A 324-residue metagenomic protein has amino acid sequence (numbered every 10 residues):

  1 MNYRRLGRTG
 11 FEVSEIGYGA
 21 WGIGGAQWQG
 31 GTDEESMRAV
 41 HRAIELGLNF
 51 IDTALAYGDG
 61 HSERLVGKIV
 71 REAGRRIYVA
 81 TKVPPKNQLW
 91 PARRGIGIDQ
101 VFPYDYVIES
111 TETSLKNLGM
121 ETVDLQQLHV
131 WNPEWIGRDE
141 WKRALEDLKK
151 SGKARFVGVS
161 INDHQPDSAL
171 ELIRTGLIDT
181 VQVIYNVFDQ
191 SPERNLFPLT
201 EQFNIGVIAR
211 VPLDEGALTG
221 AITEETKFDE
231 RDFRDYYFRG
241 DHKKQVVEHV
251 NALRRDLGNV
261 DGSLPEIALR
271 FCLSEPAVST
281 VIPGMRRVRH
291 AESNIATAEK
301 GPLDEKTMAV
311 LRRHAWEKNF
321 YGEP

Functional and structural regions predicted by a protein language model:
M1-I77: N-terminal binding-site loop/beta-alpha segment at the start of enzyme catalytic domains that lines or forms
L6, Y18, S36, I51 (+11 more regions): Conserved, mostly hydrophobic/aromatic
R8-G10, G67-Y78, L115-G119, K149 (+1 more regions): Acidic (Asp/Glu)-rich catalytic clusters
W21-E34, R93-Y106, E134: Active-site mouth loops of central-metabolism enzymes
G30-A43, Q100-L118, D163-E171: Short, acidic/polar
D59, V130-P324: Beta/alpha (TIM)-barrel catalytic core signal, keyed to glycine-rich beta->alpha loops juxtaposed to Asp/Glu that bind
R76-Q88: A short, structured active-site edge motif that brings together acidic residues
L115-E134: Active-site groove signature of glycoside hydrolases
